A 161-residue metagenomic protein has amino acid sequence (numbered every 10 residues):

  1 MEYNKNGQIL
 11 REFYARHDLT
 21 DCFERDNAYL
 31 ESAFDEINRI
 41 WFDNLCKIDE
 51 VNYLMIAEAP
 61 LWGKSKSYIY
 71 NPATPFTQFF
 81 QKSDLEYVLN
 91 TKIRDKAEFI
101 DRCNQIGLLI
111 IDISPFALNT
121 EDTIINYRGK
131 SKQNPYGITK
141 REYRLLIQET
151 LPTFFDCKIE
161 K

Functional and structural regions predicted by a protein language model:
E2-K161: A polyanion-binding, active-site-adjacent surface
